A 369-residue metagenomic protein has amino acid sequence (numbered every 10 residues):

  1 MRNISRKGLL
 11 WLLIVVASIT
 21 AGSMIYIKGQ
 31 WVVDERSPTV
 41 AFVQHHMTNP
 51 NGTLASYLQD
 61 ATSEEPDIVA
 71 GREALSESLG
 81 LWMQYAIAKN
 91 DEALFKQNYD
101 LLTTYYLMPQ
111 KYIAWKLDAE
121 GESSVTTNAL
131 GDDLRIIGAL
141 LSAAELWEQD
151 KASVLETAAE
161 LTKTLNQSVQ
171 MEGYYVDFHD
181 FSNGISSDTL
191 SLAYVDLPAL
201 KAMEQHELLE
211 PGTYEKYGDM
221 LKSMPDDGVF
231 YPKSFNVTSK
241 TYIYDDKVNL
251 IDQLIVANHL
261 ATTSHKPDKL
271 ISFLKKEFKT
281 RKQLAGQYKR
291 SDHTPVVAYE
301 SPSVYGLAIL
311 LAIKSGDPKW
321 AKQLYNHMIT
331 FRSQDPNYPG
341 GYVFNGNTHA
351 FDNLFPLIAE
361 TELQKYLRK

Functional and structural regions predicted by a protein language model:
M1-K7: Short, Lys/Arg-rich N-terminal segment immediately upstream of the first membrane anchor
L10-I25: Hydrophobic membrane-insertion alpha-helices, especially the h-region of bacterial N-terminal signal peptides
M24-E35, M47-T48, G52-A74, Y105-N128 (+2 more regions): CBM-like carbohydrate-recognition segments
G29, S78-E92, L134-Q149, V195-L209 (+3 more regions): Well-ordered alpha-helical scaffold segments within catalytic/enzyme domains
D34, V69-S76, G131, A152-Y305 (+2 more regions): Extended ligand-binding clefts on enzyme/binding-domain cores
D67-A152: Post-signal peptide N-terminal segment of secreted/secretory-pathway proteins
K89, L101-Y105, P109, A143-A144 (+9 more regions): Alpha-helical solenoid scaffolds that mediate protein-protein interactions, centered on TPR/SEL1-like repeats but also
Y99, L140, L155, T162 (+4 more regions): Inward-facing hydrophobic residues that define packing positions of alpha-helical scaffold repeats
